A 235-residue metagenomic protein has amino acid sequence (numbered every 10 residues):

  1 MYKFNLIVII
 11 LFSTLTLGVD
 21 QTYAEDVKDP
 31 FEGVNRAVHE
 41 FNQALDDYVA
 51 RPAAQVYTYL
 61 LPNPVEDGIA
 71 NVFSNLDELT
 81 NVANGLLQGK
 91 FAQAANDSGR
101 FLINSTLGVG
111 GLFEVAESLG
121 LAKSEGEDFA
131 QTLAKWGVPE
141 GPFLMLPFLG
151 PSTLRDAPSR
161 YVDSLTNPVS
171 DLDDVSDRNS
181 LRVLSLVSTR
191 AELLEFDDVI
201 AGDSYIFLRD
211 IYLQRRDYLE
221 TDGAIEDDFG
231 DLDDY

Functional and structural regions predicted by a protein language model:
M1-F4: Positively charged n-region of N-terminal signal peptides that target proteins for export
I7-T16: Bacterial N-terminal signal peptides
L17-A24: Sec/Tat signal peptide C-region and signal peptidase I cleavage site
E25-D26, Q131-Y235: A structured, mid-to-C-terminal "fold-capping" secondary-structure block
E25-K28, Q43-A54: Short alpha-helical hairpin
Y48, A53-P64, A130: Membrane interface segments of multi-pass transport proteins and intramembrane proteases
E66, A70-V72: Beta-rich strand-turn-strand
N75-P151: Mid-length scaffold segments of soluble, non-membrane domains
